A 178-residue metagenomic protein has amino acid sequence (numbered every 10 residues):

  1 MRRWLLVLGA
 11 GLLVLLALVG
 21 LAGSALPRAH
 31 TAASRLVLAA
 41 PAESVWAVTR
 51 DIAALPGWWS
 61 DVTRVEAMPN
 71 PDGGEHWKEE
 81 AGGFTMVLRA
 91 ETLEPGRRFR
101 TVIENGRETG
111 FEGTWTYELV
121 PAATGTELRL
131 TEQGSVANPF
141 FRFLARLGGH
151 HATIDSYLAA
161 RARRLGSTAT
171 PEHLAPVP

Functional and structural regions predicted by a protein language model:
R3-P69: Hydrophobic ligand-binding cavity/cleft-lining segments
T31-A33, G83-L88, G110-T116: Short, surface-exposed coil-to-beta transition loops
A39-E43, N70-D72, E91-R97, E118-R129: A short, structured loop/turn motif at beta-sheet edges
A42, T49-I52, W59, V87 (+3 more regions): Extracytoplasmic/secreted envelope proteins and their assembly/folding machinery, especially bacterial periplasmic
S44-T49, L55, A90, T101 (+3 more regions): Hydrophobic pocket/interface hotspot
A53-E91, G96-R98: Short beta-edge strand/loop motif at the mouth of beta-sheet-based domains
I103-S156, A160, S167: Beta-strand/loop substructures that line and gate deep hydrophobic ligand-binding cavities in soluble
A162-P178: Short, highly charged C-terminal tails/helix-capping segments
